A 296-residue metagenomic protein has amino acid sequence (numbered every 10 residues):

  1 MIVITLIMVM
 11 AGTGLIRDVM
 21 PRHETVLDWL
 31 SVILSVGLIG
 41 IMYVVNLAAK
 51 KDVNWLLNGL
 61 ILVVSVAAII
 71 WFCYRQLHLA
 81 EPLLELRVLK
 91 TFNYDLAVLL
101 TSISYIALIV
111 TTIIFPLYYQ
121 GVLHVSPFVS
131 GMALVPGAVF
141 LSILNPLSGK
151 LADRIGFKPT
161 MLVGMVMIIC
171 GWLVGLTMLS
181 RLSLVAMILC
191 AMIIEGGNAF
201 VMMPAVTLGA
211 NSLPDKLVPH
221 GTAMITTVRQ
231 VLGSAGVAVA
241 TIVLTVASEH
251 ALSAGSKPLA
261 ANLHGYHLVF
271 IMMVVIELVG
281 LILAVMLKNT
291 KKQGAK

Functional and structural regions predicted by a protein language model:
M1-L100, V125-S126, V274: Hydrophobic transmembrane-helix bundles of small-molecule transporters
L30, W55-N58, A68, L77 (+2 more regions): 12-transmembrane solute porter fold
K292-K296: Short, charged juxtamembrane terminal tails flanking transmembrane helices
